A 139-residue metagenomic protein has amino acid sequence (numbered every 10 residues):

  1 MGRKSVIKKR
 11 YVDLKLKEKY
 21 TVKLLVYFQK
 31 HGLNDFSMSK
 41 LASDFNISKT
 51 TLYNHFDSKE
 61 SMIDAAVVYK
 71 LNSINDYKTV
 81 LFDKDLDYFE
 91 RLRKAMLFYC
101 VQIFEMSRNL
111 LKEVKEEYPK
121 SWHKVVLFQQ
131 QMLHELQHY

Functional and structural regions predicted by a protein language model:
M1-H31, D35-D44, S61: Basic, helix-initiating cap at the start of DNA-binding domains
D13-Y20, L24, K49-T51, A66-L71: Conserved N-terminal glycine/acidic-rich loop preference
K23-H31, S73-L81, Q102: Solvent-exposed, amphipathic alpha-helical segments
F45-F56: Short hydrophobic/aromatic patch on the recognition helix
S58-D64, S73: Short amphipathic alpha-helical segment with a characteristic S/N-K-E followed by hydrophobic residues
A65, T79-E105: Hydrophobic alpha-helical connector segments
F104-H138: Short secondary-structure transition hinges
